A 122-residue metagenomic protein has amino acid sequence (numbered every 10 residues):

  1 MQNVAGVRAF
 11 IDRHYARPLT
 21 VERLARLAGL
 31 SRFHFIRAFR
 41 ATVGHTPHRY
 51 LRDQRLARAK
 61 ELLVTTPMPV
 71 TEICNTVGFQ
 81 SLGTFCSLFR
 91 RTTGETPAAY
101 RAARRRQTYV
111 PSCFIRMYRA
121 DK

Functional and structural regions predicted by a protein language model:
A5, A9, R13, P18 (+3 more regions): Terminal helix-turn-helix DNA-binding modules in bacterial transcription factors
G29-L30, A41: A short linear-motif detector with a strong N-terminal bias
S31-R32, Q80-S81: Short coil turns linking two alpha-helices in DNA-binding domains
F35, F39, T84-F85, F89: Short hydrophobic/aromatic patch on the recognition helix
C86-T92, T96-A103: C-terminal structural segments of small proteins and small subunits
